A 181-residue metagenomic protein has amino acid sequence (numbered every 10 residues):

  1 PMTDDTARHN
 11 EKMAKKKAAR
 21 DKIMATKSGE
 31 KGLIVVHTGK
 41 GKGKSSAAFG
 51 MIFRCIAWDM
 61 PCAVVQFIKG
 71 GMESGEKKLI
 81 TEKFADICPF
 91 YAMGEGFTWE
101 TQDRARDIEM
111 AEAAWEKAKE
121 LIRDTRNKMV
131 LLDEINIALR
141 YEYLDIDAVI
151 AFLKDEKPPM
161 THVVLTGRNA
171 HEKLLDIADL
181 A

Functional and structural regions predicted by a protein language model:
M2-K12, T98, E120-R126, I135-A181: Replace "adjacent to P-loop NTPase cores in ATP/GTP-dependent enzymes" with "adjacent to NTP-binding cores
M2-L33: Extreme N-terminal, non-catalytic leader segments that precede Walker-type/kinase nucleotide-binding cores
K17-R20, E112-E116, V163-G167: Short gly/ser/thr-rich secondary-structure transition/capping motifs
L33-R123: Conserved P-loop
T38, I52-I56, F84, K128 (+3 more regions): Generic hydrophobic/packing signal
F67, E134-I135: Generic detector of well-ordered alpha-helical packing
